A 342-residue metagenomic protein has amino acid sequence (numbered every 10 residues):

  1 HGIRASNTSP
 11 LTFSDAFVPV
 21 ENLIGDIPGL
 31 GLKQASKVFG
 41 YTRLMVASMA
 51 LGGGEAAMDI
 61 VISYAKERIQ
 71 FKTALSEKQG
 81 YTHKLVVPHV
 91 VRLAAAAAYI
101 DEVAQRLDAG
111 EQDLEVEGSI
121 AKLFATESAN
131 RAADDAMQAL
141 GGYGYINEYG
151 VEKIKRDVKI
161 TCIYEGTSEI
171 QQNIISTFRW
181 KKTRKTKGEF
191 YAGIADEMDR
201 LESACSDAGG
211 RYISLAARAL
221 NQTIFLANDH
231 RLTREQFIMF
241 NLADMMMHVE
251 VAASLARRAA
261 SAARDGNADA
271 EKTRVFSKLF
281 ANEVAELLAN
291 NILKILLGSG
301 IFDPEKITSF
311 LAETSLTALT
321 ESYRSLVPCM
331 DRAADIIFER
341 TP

Functional and structural regions predicted by a protein language model:
H1-A94, K159-Y164, S168-E250: Glycine-rich beta->alpha junctions and the first turn(s) of the following alpha-helix
Q34-K37, Y143-S206, G298-P342: Glycine-rich phosphate/cofactor-binding loops in nucleotide/flavin-utilizing enzymes
T42, A109, I146: Residue-level signal for short amphipathic helical patches enriched in basic/charged and nearby hydrophobic residues
I62-K66, Q70-T73, L93-F124, M137-L140 (+2 more regions): C-terminal helix-coil-helix/basic helical segment that borders enzyme active sites and/or dimer interfaces and provides
L75-H83, V87, Q112-E127, Y149-E152 (+3 more regions): An alpha-helix initiation/capping motif
A132-A133: Transmembrane alpha-helical segments that form the membrane-embedded catalytic/substrate-channel core of multi-pass
L201-P342: C-terminal amphipathic alpha-helical interaction region
